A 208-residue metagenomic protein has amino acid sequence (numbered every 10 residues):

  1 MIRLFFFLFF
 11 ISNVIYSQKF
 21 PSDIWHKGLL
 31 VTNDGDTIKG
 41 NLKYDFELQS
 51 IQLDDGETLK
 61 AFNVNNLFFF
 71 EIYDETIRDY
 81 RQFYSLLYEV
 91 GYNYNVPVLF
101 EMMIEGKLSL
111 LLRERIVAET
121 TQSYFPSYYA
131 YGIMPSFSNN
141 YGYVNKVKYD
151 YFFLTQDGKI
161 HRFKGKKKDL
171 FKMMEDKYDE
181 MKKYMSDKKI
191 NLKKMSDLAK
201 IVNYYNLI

Functional and structural regions predicted by a protein language model:
M1-S22, I201: Bacterial Sec-dependent N-terminal signal peptides
K19-G35: Short N-terminal segments immediately surrounding and downstream of signal-peptide cleavage
H26, K166, K194-D197: Intrinsic-disorder/low-complexity, polar/charged segments
K27, K39-L42: Glycine-rich, compositionally biased intrinsically disordered regions
N41-K167: Aromatic-patch recognition
Q156-K159, F163-Y184: A hydrophobic, small-residue-rich beta->alpha segment in the mid-to-C-terminal subdomain of diverse proteins
M174-I208: Long, compositionally biased interface segments
